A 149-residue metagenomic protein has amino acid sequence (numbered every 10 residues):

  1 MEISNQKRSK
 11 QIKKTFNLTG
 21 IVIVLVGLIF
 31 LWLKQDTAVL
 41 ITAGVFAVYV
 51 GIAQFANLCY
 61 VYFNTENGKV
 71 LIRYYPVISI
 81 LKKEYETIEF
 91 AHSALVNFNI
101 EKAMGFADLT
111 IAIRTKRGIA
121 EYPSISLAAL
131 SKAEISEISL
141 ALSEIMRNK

Functional and structural regions predicted by a protein language model:
M1-Q35: N-terminal membrane-targeting/pre-transmembrane regions
E2, S9-I12, T42-A43, R73-V77 (+1 more regions): Inter-domain helical "communication" segments and dimerization helices that couple sensory or membrane-embedded modules
V24, T42-F55: Single-pass alpha-helical transmembrane signal-anchor segments
Q35-A43: Short, aromatic-rich membrane-interface segments at the entry and exit of alpha-helical transmembrane domains
I52-E89: Conserved beta-hairpin
Y85-A103: Phosphoinositide-dependent membrane-docking surfaces
E101-A112: Short acidic, Gly/Pro-enriched loop/turn segments at secondary-structure junctions
I111-K149: A membrane-cytosol interface segment of integral membrane proteins
